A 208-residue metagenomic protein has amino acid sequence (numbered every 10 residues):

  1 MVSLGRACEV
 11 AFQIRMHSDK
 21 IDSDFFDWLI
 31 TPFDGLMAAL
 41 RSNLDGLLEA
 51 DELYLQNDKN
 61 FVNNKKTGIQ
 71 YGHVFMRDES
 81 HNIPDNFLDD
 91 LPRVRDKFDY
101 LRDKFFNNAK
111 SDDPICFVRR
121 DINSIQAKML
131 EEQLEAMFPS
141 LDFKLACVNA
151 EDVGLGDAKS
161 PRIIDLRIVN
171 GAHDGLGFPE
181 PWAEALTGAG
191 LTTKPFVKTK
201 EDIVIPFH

Functional and structural regions predicted by a protein language model:
M1-H208: Extracellular glycan-modifying ectodomains
